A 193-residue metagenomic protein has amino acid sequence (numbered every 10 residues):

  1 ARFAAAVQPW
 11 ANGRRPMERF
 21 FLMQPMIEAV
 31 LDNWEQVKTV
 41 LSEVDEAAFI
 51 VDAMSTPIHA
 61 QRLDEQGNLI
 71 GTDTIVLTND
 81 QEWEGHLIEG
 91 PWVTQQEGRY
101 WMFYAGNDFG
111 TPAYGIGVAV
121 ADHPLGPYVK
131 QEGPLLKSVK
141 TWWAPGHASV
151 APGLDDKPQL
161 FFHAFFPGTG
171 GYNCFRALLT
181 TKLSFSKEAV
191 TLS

Functional and structural regions predicted by a protein language model:
A1-S193: Carbohydrate-active catalytic/glycan-binding domains of CAZyme proteins, especially the secreted or lumenal ectodomains
